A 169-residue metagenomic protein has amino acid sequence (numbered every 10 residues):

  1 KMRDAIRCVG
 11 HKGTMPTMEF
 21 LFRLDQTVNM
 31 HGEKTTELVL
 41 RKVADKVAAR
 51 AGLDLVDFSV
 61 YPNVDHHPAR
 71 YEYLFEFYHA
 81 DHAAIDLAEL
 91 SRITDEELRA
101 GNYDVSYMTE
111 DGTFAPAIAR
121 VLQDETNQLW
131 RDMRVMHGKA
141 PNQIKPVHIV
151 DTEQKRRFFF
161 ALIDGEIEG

Functional and structural regions predicted by a protein language model:
K1-G169: AMP-binding adenylation
